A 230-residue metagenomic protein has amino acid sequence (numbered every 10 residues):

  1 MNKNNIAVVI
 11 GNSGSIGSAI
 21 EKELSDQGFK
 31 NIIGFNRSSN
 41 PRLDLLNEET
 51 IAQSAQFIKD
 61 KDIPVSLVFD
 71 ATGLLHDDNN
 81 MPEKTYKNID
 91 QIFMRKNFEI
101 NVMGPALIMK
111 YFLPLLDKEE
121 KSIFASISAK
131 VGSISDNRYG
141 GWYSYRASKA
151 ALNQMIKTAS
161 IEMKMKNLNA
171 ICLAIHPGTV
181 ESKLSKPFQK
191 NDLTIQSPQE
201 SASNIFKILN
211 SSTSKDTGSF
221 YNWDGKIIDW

Functional and structural regions predicted by a protein language model:
I10-L24: N-terminal Rossmann NAD(P)H-binding glycine-rich loop of SDR-like oxidoreductase domains
K22, A106, A150-I161, A202-F206: Conserved active-site helix of classical SDR/Rossmann-fold NAD(P)-dependent CH-OH oxidoreductases
N36-Q53: Rossmann-fold cofactor-recognition segment
F57-T72, D77: A glycine-rich helix->loop->beta "capping" turn within Rossmann-like NAD(P)(H)-dependent oxidoreductase domains
F69, A125, C172-I175, S185: Hydrophobic structural elements of the Rossmann-like NAD(P)H-binding subdomain that define the short-chain
L74-D78, P82-N97, K118-K166: Catalytic loop of short-chain dehydrogenase/reductase
A174, S182, P187-W230: C-terminal helical subdomain
